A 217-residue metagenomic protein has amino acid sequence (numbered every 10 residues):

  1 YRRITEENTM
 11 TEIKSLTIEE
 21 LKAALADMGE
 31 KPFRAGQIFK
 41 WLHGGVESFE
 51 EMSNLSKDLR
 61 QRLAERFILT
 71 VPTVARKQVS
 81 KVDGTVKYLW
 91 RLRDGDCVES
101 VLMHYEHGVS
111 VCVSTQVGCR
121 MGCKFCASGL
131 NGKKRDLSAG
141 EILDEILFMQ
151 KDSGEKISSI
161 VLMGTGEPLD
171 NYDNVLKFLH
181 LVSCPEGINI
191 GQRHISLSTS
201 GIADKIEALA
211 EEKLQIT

Functional and structural regions predicted by a protein language model:
I4-V109: Flexible, acidic/Gly-rich N-terminal and inter-domain linker regions that tether and position cofactor-handling modules
T5-E7, E212-T217: Short, intrinsically disordered, charge-balanced linker/junction segments flanking boundaries in proteins
V98-V117, M121-Q215: Conserved Radical SAM active-site core
